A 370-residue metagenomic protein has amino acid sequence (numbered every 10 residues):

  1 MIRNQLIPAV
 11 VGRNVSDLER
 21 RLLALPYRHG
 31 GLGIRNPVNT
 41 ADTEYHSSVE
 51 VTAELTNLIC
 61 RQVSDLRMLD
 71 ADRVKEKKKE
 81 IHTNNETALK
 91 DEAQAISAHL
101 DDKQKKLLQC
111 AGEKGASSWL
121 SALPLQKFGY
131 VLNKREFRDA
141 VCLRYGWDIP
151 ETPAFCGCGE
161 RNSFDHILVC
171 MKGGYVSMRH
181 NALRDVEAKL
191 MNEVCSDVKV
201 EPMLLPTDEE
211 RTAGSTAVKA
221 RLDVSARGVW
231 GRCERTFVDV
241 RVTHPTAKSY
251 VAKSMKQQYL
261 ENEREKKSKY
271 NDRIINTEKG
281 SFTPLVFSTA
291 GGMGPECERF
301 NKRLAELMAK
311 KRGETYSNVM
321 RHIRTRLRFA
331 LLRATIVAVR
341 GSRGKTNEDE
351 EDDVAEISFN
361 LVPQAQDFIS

Functional and structural regions predicted by a protein language model:
M1-W147: Acidic catalytic cores of enzymes that act on phosphate-bearing nucleotides/polynucleotides
G12-R20, L25, V200-P206, G280-G291: Acidic carboxylate-rich catalytic motifs and surrounding loops in phosphoryl-/glycosyl-chemistry enzymes
A24-G30, N36-V38, V224, R235-V242 (+1 more regions): Conserved, well-structured core segments
L32, N36-D42, H46, P153-L183: Short Cys/His-based metal-binding microdomains
V131-N162, V186, L190-Y250, Y259-R264 (+2 more regions): Active-site metal-binding core of divalent-cation-utilizing nuclease and nuclease-like domains
V242-G291, C297-H322: E2/UBC-UEV (E2-variant) core
F287-S370: Domain-level recognition of nuclease-like catalytic cores that cleave nucleotide substrates
